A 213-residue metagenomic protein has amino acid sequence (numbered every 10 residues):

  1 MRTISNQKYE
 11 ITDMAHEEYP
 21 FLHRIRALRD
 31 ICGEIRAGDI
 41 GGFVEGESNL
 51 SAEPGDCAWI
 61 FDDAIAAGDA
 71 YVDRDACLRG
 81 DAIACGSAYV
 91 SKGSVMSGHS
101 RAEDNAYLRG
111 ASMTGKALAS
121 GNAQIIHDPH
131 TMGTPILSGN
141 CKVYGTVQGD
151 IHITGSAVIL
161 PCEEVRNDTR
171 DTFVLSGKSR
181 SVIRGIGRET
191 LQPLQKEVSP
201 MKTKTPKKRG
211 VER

Functional and structural regions predicted by a protein language model:
M1-C57, D63, D81, S87 (+4 more regions): Terminal amphipathic alpha-helical/low-complexity segments used for targeting or macromolecular assembly
S48, A58, A64, A70 (+20 more regions): Residues at the loop-to-beta-strand transition
